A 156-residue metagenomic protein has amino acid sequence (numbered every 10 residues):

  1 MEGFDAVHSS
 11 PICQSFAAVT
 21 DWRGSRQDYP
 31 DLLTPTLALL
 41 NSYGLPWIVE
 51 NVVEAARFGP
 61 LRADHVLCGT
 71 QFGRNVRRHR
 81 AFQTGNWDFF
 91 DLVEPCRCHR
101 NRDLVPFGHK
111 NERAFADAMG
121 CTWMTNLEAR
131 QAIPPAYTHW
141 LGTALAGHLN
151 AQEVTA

Functional and structural regions predicted by a protein language model:
M1-V7, C13-T155: Class I S-adenosyl-L-methionine
